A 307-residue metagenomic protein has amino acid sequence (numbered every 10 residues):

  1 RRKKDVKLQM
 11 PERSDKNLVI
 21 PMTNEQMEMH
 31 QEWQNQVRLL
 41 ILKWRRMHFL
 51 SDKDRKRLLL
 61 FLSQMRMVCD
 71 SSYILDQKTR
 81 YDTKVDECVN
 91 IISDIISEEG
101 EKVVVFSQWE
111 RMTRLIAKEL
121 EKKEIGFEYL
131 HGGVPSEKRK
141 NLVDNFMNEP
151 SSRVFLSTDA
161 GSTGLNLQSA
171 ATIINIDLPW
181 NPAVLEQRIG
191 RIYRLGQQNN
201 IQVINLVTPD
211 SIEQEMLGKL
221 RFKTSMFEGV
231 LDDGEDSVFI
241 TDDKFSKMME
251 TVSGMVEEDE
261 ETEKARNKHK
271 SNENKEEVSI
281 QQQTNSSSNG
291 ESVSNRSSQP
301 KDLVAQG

Functional and structural regions predicted by a protein language model:
R1, R66, K84, R139 (+2 more regions): Short, cationic motifs built from Arg/Lys/His that form the positively charged side of catalytic pockets
R1-K3, E149: Short loop-to-helix capping motifs
V6-N35, R153-S237: SF2 helicase/translocase ATPase core recognition
L8-Q34, R46-F155, D159-L165, G234-K268 (+2 more regions): Conserved Helicase C-terminal RecA-like lobe
Q36-K43: Cytochrome P450 catalytic domain signature, combining two hallmark sequence patches
D52-L58, V85, G196-G307: C-terminal accessory region of SF2 helicases/translocases
E121, N166, L185, S292-S297: Disordered, low-complexity tails and leader-like regions
